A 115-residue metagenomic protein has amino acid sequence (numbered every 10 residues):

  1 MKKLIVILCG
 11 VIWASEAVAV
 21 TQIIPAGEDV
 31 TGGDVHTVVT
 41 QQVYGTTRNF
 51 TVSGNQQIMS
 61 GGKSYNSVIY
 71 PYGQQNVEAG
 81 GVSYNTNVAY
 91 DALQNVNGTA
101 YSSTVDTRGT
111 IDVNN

Functional and structural regions predicted by a protein language model:
M1-L4: Positively charged n-region of N-terminal signal peptides that target proteins for export
V6-I7, A17-V18: Cleavable N-terminal signal peptides
G10-V11: Short, linear, compositionally biased motifs with a strong N-terminal bias
V20, A26-E28, G33-V39, G45-R48 (+8 more regions): The right-handed parallel beta-helix/beta-solenoid scaffold, focusing on the short coil/turn and N-cap positions
